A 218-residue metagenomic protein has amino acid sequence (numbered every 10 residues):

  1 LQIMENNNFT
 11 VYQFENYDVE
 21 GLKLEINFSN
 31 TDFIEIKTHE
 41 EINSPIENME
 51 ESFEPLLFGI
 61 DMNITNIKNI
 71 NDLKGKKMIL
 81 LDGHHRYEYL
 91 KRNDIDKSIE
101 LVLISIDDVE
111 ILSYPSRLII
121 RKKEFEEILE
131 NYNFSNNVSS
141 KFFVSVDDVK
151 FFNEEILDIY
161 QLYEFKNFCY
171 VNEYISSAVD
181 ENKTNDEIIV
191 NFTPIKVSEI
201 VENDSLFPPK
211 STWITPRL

Functional and structural regions predicted by a protein language model:
L1-I3: Short, Lys/Arg-enriched N-terminal segments with co-localized hydrophobic residues within the first ~10-30 amino acids
E5-I79, H85, K91-I104, P208: Short alpha-helix boundary/capping and kink motifs at helix termini
N6-L24, N93-L218: Solvent-exposed functional surfaces
I79-L80, V190: Active-site-adjacent beta-strand anchor residues
D82-G83, T193: Helix N-cap/beta->alpha junction signal
H85-R86, K196: Alpha-helix capping/helix-boundary segments
